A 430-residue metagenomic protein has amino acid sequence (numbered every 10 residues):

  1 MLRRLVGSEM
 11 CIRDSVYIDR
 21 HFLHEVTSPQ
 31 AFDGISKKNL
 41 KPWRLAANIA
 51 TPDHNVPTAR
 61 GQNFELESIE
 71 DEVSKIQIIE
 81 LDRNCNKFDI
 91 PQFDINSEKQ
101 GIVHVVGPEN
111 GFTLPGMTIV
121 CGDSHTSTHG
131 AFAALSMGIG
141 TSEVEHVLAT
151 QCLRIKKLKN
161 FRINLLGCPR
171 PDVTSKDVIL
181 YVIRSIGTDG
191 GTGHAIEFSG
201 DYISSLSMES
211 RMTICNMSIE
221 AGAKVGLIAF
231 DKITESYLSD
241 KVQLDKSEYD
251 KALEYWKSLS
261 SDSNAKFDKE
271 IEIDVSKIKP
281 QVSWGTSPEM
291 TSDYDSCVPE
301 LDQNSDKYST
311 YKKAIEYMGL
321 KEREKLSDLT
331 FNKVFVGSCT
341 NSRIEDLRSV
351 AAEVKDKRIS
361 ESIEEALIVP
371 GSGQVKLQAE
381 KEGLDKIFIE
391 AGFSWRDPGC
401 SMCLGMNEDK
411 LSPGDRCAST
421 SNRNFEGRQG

Functional and structural regions predicted by a protein language model:
M1-G7, I12: Single conserved hydrophobic/aromatic residue that forms the stacking wall/gate of nucleotide- or nucleobase-binding
S15-H21, I119-C121, R162-L166, S199 (+2 more regions): Short glycine-rich or small-residue beta-strand-to-loop segments that form or flank ligand, phosphate, metal/Fe-S
H21-V26, Q30-E143, A149, R154: Long, structured ligand/cofactor-binding scaffold of large enzymes
H24, P57-A59, G101-H104, S127-T128 (+8 more regions): Flexible loop/turn segments at secondary-structure boundaries
L45-N55, N164-L166, E197-F198, A229-F230 (+1 more regions): Short internal beta-strands
Q77-C85, S142-R154, V178-D189, I214-C215 (+3 more regions): Structured alpha-helical segments in the cores of large, soluble enzyme domains
N86, I102-G111, A221-S362, I368-E390 (+1 more regions): Accessory "access/gating" subregions that flank catalytic or transport cores
H125-D245, M402, M406-G430: Mobile "lid/hinge" segments at catalytic clefts and subdomain interfaces of large enzymes
